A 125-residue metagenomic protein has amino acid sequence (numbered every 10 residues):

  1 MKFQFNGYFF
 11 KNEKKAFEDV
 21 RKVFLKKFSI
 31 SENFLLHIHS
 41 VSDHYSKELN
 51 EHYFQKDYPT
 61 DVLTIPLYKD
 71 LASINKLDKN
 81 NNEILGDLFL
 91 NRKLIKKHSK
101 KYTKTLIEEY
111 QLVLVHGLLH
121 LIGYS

Functional and structural regions predicted by a protein language model:
M1-V113, L119-S125: An acidic/histidine-cluster motif and surrounding catalytic segment that typifies divalent-metal-assisted enzyme active
